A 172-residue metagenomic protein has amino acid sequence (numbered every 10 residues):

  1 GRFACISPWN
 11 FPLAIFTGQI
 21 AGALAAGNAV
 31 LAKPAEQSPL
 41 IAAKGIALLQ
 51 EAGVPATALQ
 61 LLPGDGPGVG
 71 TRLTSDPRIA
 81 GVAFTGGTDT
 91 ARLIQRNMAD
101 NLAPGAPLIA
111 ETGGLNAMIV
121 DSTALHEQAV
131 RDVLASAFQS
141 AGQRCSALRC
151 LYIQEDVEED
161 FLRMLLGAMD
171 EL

Functional and structural regions predicted by a protein language model:
G1-A56, E127: Conserved small-residue-rich beta-alpha loop and adjacent elements that most often cradle the phosphate/pyrophosphate
F3, G27, L59, I79-V82 (+1 more regions): Structural signal for hydrophobic
K33-A35, P63, S122: Short beta->alpha connector loops at strand-helix junctions that form conserved, small/polar/Pro-enriched
Q37-L40, P67-G68, D89, E159: Short alpha-helical
E51-G53, S75, G81, T88-L172: ALDH superfamily catalytic-core signature
Q60-A83: A structured beta-alpha segment of the ubiquitous adenosine-cofactor-binding alpha/beta core
